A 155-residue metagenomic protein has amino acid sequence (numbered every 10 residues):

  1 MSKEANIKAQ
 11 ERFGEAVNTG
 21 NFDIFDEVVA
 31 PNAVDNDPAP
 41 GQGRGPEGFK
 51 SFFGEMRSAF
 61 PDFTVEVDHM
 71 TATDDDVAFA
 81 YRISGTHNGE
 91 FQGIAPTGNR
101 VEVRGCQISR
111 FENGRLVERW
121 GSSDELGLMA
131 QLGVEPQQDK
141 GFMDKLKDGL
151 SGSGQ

Functional and structural regions predicted by a protein language model:
M1-Q155: C-terminal and inter-domain tail/linker signature
